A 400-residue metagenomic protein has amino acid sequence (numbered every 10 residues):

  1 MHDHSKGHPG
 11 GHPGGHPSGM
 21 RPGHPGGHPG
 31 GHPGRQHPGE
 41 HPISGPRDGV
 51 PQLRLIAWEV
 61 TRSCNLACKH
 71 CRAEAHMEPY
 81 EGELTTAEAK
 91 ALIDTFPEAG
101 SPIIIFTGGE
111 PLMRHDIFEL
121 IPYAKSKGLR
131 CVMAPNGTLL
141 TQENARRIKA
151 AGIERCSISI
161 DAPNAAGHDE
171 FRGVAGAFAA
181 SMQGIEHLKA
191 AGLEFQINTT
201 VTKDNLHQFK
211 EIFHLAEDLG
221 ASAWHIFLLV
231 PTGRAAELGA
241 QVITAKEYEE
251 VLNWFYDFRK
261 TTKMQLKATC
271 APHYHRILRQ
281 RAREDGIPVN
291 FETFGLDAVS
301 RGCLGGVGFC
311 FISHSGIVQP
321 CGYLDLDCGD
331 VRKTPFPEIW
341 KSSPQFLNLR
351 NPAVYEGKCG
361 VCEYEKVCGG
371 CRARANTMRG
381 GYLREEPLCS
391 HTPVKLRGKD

Functional and structural regions predicted by a protein language model:
M1-P17, R21-H32, H37-P38, L84 (+6 more regions): Radical SAM enzyme [4Fe-4S]-AdoMet core and its adjacent flexible, acidic and glycine-rich loops/tails across
H2-G23, G27, G31-G34, G39-I43 (+3 more regions): Flexible mid-to-C-terminal extensions adjoining Fe-S/redox cofactors in radical SAM and related proteins
H2-P9, P25-R155: Conserved alpha-helical substructure of the radical SAM core
I56, S300, G306-G308: Short loop/turn microsegments at loop-to-beta-strand junctions
V60, C64, G316, F336: Conserved, mostly hydrophobic/aromatic
A67, G100, G152, G220-S222 (+2 more regions): Short loop/turn motifs at secondary-structure junctions
